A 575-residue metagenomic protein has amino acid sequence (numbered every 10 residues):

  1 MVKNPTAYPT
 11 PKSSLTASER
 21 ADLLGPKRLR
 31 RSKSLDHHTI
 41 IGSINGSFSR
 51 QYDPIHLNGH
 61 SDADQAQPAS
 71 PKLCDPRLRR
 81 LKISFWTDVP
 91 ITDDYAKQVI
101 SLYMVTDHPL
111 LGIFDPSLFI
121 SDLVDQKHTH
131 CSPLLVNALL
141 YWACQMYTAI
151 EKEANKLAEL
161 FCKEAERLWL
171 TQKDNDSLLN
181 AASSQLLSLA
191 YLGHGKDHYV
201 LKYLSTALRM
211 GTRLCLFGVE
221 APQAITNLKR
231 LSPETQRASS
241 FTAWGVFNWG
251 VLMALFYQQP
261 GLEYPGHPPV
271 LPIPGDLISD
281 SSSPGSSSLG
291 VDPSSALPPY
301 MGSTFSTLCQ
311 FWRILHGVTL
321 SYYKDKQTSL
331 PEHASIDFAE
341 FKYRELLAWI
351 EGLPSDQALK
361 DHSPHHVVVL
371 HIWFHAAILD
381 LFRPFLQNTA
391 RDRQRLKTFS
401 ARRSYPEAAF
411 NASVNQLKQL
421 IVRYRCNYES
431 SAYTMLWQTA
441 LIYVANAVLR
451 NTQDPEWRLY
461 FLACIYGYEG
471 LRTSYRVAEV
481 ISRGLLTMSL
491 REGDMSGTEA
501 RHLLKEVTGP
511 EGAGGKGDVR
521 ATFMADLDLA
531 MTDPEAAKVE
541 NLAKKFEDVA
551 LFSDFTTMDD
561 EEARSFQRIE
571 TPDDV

Functional and structural regions predicted by a protein language model:
M1-V2, T6-D53, R395, A401 (+2 more regions): C-terminal, low-complexity intrinsically disordered regions in eukaryotic proteins
V2-T106, W142, S295-Y300, T304-A334 (+3 more regions): Intrinsically disordered, low-complexity activation-like regions
I83, P90, K97-S303, W312-D337 (+5 more regions): Acidic, Ser/Thr-rich, low-complexity intrinsically disordered regions in fungal proteins
L139, L436-A445: Hydrophobic alpha-helical segments that form the core of small-molecule binding pockets and/or dimer interfaces
W373: Glycine-rich nucleotide/cofactor/substrate-binding loop typically near the N-terminus or early in the first domain
E407-V414: Amphipathic alpha-helical packing segments from all-alpha helical-bundle domains
